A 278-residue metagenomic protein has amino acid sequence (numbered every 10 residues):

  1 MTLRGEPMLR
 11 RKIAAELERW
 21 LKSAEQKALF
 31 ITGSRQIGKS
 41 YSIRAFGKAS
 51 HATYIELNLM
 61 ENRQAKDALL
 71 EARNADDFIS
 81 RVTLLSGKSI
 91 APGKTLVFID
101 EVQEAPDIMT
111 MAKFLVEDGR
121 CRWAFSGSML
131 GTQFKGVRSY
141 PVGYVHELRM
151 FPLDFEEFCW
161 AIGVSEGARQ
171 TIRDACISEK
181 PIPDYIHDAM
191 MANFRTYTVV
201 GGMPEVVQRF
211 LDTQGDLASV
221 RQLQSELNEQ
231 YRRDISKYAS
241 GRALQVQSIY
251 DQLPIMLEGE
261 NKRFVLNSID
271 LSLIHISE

Functional and structural regions predicted by a protein language model:
L3, G163-S277: Interdomain hinge/linker elements that couple catalytic modules in large macromolecular machines
R10-S23: Pre-Walker A adenine-sensing motif
I31: Hydrophobic anchor at the beta1->P-loop junction of P-loop NTPases
K39: Conserved lysine of the Walker
S42, F46: Hydrophobic positions on the alpha1 helix immediately C-terminal to the Walker A/P-loop
R63-P92: Short glycine-rich substrate-engagement loop in P-loop NTPases that contacts/grips substrate
R122-S128: Structural recognition of the conserved hydrophobic beta-strand(s) that form the central parallel beta-sheet of P-loop
T132-H146, I162-V164: Short regulatory helix/loop adjacent to the ATP-binding pocket of P-loop NTPases
